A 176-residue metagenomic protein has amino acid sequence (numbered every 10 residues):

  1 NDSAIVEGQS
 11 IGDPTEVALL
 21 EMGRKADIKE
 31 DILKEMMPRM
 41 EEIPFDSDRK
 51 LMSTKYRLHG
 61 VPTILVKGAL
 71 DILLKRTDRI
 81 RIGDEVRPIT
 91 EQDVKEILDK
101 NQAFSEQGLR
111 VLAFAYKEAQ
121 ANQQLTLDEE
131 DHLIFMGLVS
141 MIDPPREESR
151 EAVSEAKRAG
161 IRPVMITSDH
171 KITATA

Functional and structural regions predicted by a protein language model:
N1-F135, M141, S154-E155, A159 (+1 more regions): Cytosolic catalytic regions of ATP/NTP-dependent phosphoryl-transfer enzymes
R150: Conserved catalytic core of two-component sensor histidine kinases
